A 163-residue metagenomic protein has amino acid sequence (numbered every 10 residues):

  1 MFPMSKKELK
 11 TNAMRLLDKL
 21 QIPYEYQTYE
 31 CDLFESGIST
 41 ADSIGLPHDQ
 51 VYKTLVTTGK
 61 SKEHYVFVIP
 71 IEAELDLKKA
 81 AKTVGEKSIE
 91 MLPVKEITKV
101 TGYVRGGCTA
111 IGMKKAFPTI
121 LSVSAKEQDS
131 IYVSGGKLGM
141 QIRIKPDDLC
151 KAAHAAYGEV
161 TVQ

Functional and structural regions predicted by a protein language model:
M1-Q163: Extended, low-hydrophobicity, polar/charged segments
